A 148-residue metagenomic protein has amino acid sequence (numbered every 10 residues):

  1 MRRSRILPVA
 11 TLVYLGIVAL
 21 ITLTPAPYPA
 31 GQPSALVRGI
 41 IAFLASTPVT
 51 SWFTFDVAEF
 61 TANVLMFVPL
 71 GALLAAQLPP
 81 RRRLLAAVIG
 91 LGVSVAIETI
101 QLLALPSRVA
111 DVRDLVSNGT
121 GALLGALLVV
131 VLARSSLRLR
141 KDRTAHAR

Functional and structural regions predicted by a protein language model:
M1-R108, L127-R148: Bulky hydrophobic segments
V109-V131: Alpha-helical transmembrane segments that form the membrane-embedded catalytic/substrate-binding core of multi-pass
